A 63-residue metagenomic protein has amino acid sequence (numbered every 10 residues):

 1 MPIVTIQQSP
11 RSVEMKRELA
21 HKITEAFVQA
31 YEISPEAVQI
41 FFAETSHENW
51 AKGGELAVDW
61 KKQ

Functional and structural regions predicted by a protein language model:
M1-Q63: A domain-level signal for the structural core that forms small-molecule/cofactor-binding pockets and catalytic centers
